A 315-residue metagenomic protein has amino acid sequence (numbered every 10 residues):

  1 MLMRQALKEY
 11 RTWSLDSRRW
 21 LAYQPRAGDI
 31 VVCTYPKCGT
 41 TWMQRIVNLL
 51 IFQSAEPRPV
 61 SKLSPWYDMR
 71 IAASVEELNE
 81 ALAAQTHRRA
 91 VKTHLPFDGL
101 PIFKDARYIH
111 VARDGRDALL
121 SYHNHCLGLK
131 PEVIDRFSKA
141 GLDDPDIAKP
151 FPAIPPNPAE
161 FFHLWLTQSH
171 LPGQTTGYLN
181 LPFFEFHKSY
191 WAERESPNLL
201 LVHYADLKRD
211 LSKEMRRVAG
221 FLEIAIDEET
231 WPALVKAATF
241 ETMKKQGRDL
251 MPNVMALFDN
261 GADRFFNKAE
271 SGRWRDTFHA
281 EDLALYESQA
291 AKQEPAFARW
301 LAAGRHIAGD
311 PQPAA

Functional and structural regions predicted by a protein language model:
M1-V202, S212, L250, L257-A315: PAPS-dependent sulfotransferase catalytic domain
T41-Q53, L201-I226, L234, T242: PAPS/PAP-binding and catalytic site of the sulfotransferase fold
R58-S61, I226-A233: A short coil-to-beta-strand element that immediately follows conserved catalytic motifs
V235-A238, A290: A general structural motif at alpha-helix termini
A237-G261: Short acidic/His-enriched helical or mixed secondary-structure segments at domain edges of catalytic enzymes and some
